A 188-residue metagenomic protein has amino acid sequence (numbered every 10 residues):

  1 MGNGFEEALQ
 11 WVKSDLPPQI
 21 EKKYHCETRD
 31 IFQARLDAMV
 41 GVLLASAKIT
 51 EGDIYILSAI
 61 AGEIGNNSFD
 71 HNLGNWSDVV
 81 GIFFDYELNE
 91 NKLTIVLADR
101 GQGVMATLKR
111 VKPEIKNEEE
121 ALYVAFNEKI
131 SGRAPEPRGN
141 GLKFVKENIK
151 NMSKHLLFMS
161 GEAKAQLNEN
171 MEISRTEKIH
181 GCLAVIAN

Functional and structural regions predicted by a protein language model:
M1-G62, D70-F83: Bergerat-fold GHKL ATPase/HATPase_c domain
F69-N188: Conserved beta-strand-loop-beta-strand hairpin that lines the nucleotide-binding pocket of ATP/GTP-utilizing enzymes
